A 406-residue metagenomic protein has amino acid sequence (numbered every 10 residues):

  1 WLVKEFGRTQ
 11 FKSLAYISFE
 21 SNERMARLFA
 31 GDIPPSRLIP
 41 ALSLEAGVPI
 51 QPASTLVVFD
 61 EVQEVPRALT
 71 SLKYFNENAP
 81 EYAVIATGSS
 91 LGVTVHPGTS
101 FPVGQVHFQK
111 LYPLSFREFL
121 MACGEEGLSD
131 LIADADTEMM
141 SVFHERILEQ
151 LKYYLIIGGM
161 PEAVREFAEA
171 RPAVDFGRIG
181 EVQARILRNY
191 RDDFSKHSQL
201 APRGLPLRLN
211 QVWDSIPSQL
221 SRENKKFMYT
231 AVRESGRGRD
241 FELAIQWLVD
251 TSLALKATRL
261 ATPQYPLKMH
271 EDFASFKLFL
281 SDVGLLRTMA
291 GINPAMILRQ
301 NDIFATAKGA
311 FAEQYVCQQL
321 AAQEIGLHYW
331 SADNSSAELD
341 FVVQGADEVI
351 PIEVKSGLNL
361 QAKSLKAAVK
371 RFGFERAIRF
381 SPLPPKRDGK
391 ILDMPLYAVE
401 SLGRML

Functional and structural regions predicted by a protein language model:
L2, F6: Hydrophobic positions on the alpha1 helix immediately C-terminal to the Walker A/P-loop
R8-A26: Conserved catalytic segments around the Walker B and adjacent sensor/switch elements of P-loop NTPase domains
N22-A53: Short glycine-rich substrate-engagement loop in P-loop NTPases that contacts/grips substrate
I50-R67: Conserved P-loop NTPase "ATPase switch" module shared by AAA+ and STAND
V58, A83-S89, K110: Structural recognition of the conserved hydrophobic beta-strand(s) that form the central parallel beta-sheet of P-loop
H96-S221: Interdomain motor-coupling "hinge/lid" segment immediately C-terminal to the ATP-binding subdomain of NTP-driven enzymes
E169-E338, V343-Q344: Accessory nucleic acid-recognition modules appended to NTPase machines
V343-P351: Active-site beta-strand-loop-beta-strand hairpin of nuclease catalytic cores that positions key catalytic residues
